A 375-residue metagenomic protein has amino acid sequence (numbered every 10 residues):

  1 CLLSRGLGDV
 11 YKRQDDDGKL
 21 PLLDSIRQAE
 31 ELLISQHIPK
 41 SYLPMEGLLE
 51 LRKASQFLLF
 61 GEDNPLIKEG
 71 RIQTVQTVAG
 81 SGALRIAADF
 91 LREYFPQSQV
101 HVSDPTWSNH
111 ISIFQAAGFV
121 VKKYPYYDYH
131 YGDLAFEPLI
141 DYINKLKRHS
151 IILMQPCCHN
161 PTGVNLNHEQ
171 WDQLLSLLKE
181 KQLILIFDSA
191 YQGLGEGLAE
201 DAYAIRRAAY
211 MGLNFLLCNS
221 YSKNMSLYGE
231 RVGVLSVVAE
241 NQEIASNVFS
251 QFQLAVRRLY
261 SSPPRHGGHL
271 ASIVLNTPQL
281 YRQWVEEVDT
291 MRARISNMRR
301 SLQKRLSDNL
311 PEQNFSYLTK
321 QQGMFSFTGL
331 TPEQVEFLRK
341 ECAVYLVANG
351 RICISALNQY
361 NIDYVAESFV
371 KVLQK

Functional and structural regions predicted by a protein language model:
C1-L7, Y11: Single conserved hydrophobic/aromatic residue that forms the stacking wall/gate of nucleotide- or nucleobase-binding
R27, E31-L32, I38-K179, Q192-L194 (+4 more regions): Conserved core of the PLP fold type I
G70-R71, L318-G323, V347-R351: Short Gly/Ser/Thr- and Asp/Glu-enriched loop/turn motifs at secondary-structure junctions
V121, L185, F215, Y345-L346: Hydrophobic beta-strand scaffold residues
D201-N247, Q251: Active-site PLP attachment segment
F249-G268, V274-Q303: Structural signature of PLP-dependent enzymes
E286-E341: Conserved PLP-binding catalytic core of the aspartate aminotransferase-like
